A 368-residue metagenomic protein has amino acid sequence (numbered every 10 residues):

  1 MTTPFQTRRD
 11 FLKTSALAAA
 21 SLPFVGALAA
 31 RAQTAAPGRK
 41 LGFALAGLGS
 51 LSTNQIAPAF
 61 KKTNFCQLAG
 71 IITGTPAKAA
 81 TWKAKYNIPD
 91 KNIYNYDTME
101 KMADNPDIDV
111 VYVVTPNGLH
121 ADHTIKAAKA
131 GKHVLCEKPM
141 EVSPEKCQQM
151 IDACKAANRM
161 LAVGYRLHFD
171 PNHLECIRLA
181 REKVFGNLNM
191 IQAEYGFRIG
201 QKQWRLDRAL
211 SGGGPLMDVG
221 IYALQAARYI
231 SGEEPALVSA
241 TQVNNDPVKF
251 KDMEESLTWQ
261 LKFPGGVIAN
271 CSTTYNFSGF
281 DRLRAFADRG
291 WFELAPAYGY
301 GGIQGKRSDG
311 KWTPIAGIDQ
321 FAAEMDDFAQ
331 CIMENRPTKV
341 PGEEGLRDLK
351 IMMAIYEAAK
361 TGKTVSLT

Functional and structural regions predicted by a protein language model:
M1-A19: N-terminal secretory signal peptides and thylakoid transit peptides that target proteins across membranes
S15-A18, K311-T368: C-terminal helical cap and adjacent loop that interface with cofactors, partners, or active-site loops
S15-N87: N-terminal Rossmann-like dinucleotide-binding module
R39, L51-S52, M160, L167-K251 (+1 more regions): Predominantly a Rossmann-like dinucleotide-binding segment in NAD(P)-dependent oxidoreductases
L45, N95, C136, L161-V163 (+2 more regions): Hydrophobic residues in well-ordered beta-strands that form the structural core
K91-D97: Conserved SAM-binding strand-loop segment of SAM-dependent methyltransferases
D109-V110, P116-N117, A121-H168: Beta-strand-loop-alpha-helix segment that lines the small-molecule cofactor/substrate pocket of alpha/beta enzymes
P247-E254, K262-M325, P341: NAD(P)-dinucleotide binding in Rossmann-like oxidoreductases
